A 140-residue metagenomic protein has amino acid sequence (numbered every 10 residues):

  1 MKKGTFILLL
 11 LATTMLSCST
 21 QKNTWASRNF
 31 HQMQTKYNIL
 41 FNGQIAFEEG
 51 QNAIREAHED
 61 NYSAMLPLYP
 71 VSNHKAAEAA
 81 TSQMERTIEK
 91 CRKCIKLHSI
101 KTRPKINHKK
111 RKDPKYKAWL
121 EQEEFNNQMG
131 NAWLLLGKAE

Functional and structural regions predicted by a protein language model:
T5-T14: Sec-dependent N-terminal signal peptides
C18-E140: Acidic, polar-rich low-complexity tracts and alpha-helical solenoid repeat scaffolds
